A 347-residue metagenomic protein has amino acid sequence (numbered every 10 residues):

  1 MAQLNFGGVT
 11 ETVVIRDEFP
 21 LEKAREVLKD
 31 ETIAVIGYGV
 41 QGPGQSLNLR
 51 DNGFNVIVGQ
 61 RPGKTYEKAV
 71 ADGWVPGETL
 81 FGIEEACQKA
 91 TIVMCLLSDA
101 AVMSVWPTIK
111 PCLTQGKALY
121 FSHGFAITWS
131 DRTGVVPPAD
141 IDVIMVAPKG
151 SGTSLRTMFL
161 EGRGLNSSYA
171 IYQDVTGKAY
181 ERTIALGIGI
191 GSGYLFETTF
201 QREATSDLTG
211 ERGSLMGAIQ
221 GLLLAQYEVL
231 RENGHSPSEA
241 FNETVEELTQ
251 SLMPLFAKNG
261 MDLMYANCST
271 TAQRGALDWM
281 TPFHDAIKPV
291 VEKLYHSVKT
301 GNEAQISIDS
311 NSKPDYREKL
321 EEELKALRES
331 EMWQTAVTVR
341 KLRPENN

Functional and structural regions predicted by a protein language model:
M1-L28, D51, S130-T133, P138 (+2 more regions): N-terminal ligand-binding/catalytic initiation module
A2-G7, E11-D17, E232-N347: NAD(P)-dependent Rossmann-like dehydrogenase/reductase catalytic/cofactor-binding core
A2-G77: NAD(P)+-binding Rossmann beta1-loop-alpha1 motif at the extreme N-terminus of oxidoreductases
T32-A34, N55-I57, E78, T91-M94 (+5 more regions): Structural motif
R61, V70-T128, V136-S151: Rossmann-like NAD(P)-binding element
Y66, A86, V102, P237-F241: Small-residue helix-packing motif on alpha-helices
Y120-R212: Rossmann-fold dinucleotide-binding core
G177-E232, S238-F256: Active-site-proximal catalytic alpha-helix in oxidoreductases
